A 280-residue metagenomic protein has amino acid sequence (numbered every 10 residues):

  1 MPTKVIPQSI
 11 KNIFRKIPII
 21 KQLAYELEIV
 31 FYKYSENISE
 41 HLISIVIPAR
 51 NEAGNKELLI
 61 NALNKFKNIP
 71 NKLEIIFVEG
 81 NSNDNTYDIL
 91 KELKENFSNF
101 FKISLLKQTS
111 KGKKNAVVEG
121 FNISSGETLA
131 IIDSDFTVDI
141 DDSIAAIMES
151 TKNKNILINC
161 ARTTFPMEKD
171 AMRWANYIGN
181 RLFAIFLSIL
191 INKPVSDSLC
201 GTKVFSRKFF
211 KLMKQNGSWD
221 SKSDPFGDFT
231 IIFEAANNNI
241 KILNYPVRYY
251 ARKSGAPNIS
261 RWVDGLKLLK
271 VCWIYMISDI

Functional and structural regions predicted by a protein language model:
T3-I43, I47-P48, G54, L58-N61 (+2 more regions): Hydrophobic helical membrane-anchoring modules
G54-L58, D84-L93: Acidic helix N-cap motif at the loop->helix transition within catalytic regions of sugar-transfer enzymes
N61-K72: Short, acidic, metal-binding catalytic loop of nucleotide-sugar glycosyltransferases
N71-S82, L106-K107: Short beta-strand/loop segment that forms part of the nucleotide-sugar
E79-D88, F136: A conserved acidic beta->alpha catalytic loop
F101, Q108-I123, D141-P225, R252-I259 (+1 more regions): Acceptor/aglycone-binding surface of glycosyltransferases and processive sugar-polymer synthases
L129: Short aromatic/hydrophobic "clamp" motif used to bind/position activated sugar donors
I132-S134: Catalytic metal- and UDP-sugar-binding loop of GT-A-like glycosyltransferases, i.e., residues flanking the conserved
